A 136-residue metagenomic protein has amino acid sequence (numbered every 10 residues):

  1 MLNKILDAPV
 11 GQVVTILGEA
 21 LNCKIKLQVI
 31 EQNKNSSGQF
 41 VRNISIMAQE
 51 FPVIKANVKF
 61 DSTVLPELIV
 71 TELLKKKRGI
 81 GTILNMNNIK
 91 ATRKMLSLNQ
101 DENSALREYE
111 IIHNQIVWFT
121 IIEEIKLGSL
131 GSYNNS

Functional and structural regions predicted by a protein language model:
M1-S136: Composition-driven recognition of glycine/serine/threonine/acidic- and proline-rich low-complexity segments and repeats
